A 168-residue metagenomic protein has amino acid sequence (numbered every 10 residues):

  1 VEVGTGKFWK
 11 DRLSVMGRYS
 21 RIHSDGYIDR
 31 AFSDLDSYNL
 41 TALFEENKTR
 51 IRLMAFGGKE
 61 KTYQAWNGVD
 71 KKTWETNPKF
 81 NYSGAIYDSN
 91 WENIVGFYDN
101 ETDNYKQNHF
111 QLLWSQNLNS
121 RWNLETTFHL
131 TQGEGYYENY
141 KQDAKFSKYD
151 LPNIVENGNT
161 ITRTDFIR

Functional and structural regions predicted by a protein language model:
V1, L35-S37, Y105-H109, N123 (+2 more regions): Transmembrane beta-barrel architecture of outer-membrane proteins
V1-H23, I28-A65, L113-N117: Transmembrane beta-barrel wall of Gram-negative outer-membrane proteins
G17, Y27-I28, D70, Y105 (+1 more regions): Long, contiguous hydrophobic alpha-helical segments, chiefly transmembrane helices and signal peptides
L43-E45, R50-L113, E138-R168: Acidic/polar loop-and-plug regions of large Gram-negative outer-membrane beta-barrel proteins
L124-T127, T131-G133, Y137-E138, Q142-F146: Non-catalytic interaction/regulatory modules that flank or connect domains
